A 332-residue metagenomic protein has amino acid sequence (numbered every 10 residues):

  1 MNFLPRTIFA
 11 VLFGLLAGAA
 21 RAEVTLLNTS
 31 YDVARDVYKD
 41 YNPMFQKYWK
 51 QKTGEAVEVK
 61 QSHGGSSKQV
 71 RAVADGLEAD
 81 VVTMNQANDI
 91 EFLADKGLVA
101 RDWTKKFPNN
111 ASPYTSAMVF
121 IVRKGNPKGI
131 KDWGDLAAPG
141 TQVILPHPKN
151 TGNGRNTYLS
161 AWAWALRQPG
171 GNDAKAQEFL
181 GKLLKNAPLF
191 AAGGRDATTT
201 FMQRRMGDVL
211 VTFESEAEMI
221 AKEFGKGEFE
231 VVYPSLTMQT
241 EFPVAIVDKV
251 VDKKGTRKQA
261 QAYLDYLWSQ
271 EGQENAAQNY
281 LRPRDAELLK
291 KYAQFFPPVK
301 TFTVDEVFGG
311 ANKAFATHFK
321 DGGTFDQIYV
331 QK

Functional and structural regions predicted by a protein language model:
R6-A17: Bacterial N-terminal signal peptides
G18-A22: Sec/Tat signal peptide C-region and signal peptidase I cleavage site
E23-T151, K291-A293, K300, Y329-K332: N-terminal segment of the mature folded domain
T29-Y31, V122-K124, Q142-P169, L183-A187 (+1 more regions): Short beta-strand->loop
S112-S116, Q177-L184, A191-A192, F224-R257 (+1 more regions): Periplasmic-binding protein-like
G125-K131, N150, A163-G171, V250-K258: Short helix-loop capping/hinge motifs at secondary-structure junctions, enriched in acidic/polar residues
Q168-S235: Ligand-binding pocket segment of bilobal, Venus flytrap-like solute-binding proteins
V251-K332: Extracellular/periplasmic juxtamembrane helices and adjacent flexible linkers that interface with membrane partners
